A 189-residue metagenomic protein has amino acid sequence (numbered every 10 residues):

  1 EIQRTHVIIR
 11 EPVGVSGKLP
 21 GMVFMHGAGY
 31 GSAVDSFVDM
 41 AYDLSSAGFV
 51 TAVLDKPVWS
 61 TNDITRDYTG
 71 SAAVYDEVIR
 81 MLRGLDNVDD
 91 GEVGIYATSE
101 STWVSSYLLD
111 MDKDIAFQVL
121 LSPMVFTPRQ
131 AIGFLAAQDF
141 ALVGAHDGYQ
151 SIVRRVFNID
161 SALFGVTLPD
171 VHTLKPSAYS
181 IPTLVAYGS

Functional and structural regions predicted by a protein language model:
E1-S16: N-terminal cap/lid segment of alpha/beta-hydrolase-fold proteins
K18-G27: Short beta-strand element of the alpha/beta-hydrolase
Y30-M40, K56: The serine-hydrolase catalytic nucleophile loop
A41-T61: Conserved alpha/beta-hydrolase
T65-D86: Alpha/beta-hydrolase active-site loop
V88-S99: Alpha/beta-hydrolase fold nucleophile elbow
M111-D160: Hydrolase active-site cap/lid region
I159-S189: Serine-hydrolase catalytic core
